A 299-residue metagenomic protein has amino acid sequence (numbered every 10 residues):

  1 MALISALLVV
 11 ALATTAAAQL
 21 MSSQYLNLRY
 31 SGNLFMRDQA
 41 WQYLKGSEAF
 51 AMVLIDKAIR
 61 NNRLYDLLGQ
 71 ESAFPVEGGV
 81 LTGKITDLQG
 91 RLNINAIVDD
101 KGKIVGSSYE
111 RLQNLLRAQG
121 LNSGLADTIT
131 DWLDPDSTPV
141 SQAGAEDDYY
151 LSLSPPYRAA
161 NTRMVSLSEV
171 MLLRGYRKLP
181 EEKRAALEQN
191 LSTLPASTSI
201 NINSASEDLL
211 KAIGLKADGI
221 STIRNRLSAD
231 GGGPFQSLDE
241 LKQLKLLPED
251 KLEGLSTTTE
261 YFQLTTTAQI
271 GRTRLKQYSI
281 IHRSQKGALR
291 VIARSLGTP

Functional and structural regions predicted by a protein language model:
M1-P299: Compositionally biased linear targeting/interaction segments
